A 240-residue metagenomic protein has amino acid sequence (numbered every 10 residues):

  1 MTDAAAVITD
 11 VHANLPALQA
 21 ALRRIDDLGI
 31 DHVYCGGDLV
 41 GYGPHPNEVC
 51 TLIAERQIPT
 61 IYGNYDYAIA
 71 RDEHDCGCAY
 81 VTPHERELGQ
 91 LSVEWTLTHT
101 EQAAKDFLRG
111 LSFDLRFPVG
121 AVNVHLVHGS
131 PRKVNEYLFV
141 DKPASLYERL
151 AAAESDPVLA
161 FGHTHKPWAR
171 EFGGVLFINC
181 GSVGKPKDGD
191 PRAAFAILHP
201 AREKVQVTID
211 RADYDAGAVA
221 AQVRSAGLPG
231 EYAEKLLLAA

Functional and structural regions predicted by a protein language model:
M1-A6, F117-H125, F172-L176, K204-Q206: Beta-strand-turn-beta hairpins that frame and shape the catalytic cleft of phosphate-ester-processing enzymes
M1-R56, G230: N-terminal active-site segment of His-dependent metallophosphoesterases
I8-T9, V33-D38, P59-N64, V127 (+2 more regions): Active-site neighborhood of phospho(di)ester-bond hydrolases with catalytic His/Asp-centered motifs
H12-A17, G41-P44, Y65-R71, V158-E171 (+1 more regions): Active-site environment of divalent metal-dependent phosphoester hydrolases
A17, L39-R56, I69-V81, Y137 (+1 more regions): Metal-dependent catalytic neighborhoods of phosphoester/phosphodiester hydrolases
R56-F117, V122, V140-S155: Active-site neighborhood of divalent metal-dependent phosphoester bond hydrolases
V140-I178: Anionic-ligand binding region
V158, R170-A240: Acidic, His/Gly-rich catalytic cores of divalent-metal-dependent hydrolytic chemistry
